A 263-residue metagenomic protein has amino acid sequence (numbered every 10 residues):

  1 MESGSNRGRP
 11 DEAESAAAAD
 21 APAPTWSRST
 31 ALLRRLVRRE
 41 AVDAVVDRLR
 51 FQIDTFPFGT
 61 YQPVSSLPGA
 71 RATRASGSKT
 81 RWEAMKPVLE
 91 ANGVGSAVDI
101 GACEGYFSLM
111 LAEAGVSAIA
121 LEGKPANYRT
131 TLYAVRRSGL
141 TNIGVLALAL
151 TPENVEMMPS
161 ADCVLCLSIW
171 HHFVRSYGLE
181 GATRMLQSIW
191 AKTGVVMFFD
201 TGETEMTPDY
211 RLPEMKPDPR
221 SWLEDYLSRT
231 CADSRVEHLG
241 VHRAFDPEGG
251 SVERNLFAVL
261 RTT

Functional and structural regions predicted by a protein language model:
R74-G93: Conserved alpha-helix/loop element of class I SAM-dependent methyltransferases that forms part of the SAM/SAH-binding
G93-C103: Conserved class I S-adenosyl-L-methionine
G105-L109: Glycine-rich SAM-binding Motif I of class I
S117-E122: Conserved SAM-binding motif I beta-strand of class I
L132-M157: S-adenosyl-L-methionine
L165: A conserved beta-strand element that flanks and buttresses the S-adenosyl-L-methionine
F173-S188: A short, conserved alpha-helix within the catalytic core of class I
W190-E205: Conserved beta-strand signature within the Rossmann-like core of class I S-adenosyl-L-methionine
